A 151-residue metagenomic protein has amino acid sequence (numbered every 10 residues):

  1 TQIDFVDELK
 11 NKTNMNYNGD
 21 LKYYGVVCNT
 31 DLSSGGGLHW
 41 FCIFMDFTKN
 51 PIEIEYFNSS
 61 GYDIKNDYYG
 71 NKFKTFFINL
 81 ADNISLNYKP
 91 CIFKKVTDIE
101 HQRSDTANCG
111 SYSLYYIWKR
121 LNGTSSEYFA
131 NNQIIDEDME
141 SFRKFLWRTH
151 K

Functional and structural regions predicted by a protein language model:
T1-L32: Conserved active-site-adjacent core of cysteine acyl-enzyme catalytic domains
F5, T30, F47, I64 (+2 more regions): Short linear motifs in intrinsically disordered/low-complexity regions
E8, E53-E55, D82, E100 (+2 more regions): Glutamate identity and glutamate-enriched acidic tracts
L9, F73, F77-A81, F142-L146: Generic structural signal of hydrophobic/aromatic residues within well-ordered alpha-helices of folded domains
D20-N122: Cysteine protease-like catalytic core of ubiquitin/ubiquitin-like
W118-K151: Contiguous terminal or domain-adjacent regions that often encompass a lipid-handling module or interaction segment
